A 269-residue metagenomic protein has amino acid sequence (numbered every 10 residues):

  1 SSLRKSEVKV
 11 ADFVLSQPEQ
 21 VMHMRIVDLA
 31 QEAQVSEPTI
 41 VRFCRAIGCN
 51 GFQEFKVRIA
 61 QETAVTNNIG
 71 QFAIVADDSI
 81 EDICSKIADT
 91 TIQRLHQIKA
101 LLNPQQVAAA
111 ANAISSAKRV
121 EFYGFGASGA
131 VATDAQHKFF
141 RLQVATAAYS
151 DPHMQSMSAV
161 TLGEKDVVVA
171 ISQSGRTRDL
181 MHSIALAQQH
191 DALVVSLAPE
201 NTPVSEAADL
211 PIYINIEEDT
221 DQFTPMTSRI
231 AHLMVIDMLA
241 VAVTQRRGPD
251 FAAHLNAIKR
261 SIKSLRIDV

Functional and structural regions predicted by a protein language model:
S2, K9-D12, E19-H23, V27-Q106: HTH-adjacent hinge/linker in prokaryotic transcriptional regulators
Q105-A117: Glycine-rich phosphate/diphosphate-binding loops that line cofactor/substrate pockets in enzymes
S115-M234, A240-R247: Glycine-rich phosphate-binding loops that contact phosphosugars or nucleotide phosphates
P249-V269: A short, charged, Gly/Pro-tolerant segment at domain boundaries
